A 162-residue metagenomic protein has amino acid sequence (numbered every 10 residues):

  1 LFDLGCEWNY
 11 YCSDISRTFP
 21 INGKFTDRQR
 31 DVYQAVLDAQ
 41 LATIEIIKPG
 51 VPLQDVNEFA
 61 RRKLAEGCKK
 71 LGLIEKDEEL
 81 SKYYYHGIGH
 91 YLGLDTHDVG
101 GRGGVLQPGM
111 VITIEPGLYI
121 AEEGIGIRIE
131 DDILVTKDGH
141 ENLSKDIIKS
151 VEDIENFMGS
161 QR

Functional and structural regions predicted by a protein language model:
L1-R162: Active-site neighborhoods and metal-handling regions in enzymes and metal-associated proteins
